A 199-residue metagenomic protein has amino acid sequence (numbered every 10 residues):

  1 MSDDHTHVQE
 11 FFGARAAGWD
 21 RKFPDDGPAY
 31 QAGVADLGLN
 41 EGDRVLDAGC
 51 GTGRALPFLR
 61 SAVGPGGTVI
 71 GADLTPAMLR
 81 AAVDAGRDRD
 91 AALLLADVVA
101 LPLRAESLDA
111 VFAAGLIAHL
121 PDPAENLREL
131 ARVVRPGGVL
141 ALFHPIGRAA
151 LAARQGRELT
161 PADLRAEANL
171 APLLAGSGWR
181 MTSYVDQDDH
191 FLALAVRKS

Functional and structural regions predicted by a protein language model:
M1-E41, R54-F58, M78-A81, R148-G156 (+2 more regions): Conserved class I S-adenosyl-L-methionine
L46-A48, T52-A100: Class I SAM-dependent methyltransferase SAM/SAH-binding core
P65-G66, V134-V139: Short glycine-dipeptide loop
V99-A110: A short acidic, Gly/Pro-enriched loop at the edge of an enzyme's catalytic core that lines a small-molecule cofactor
A110-D122: A short SAM/SAH-binding and catalytic strip from SAM-dependent methyltransferases
A124-P136: A short glycine-rich, Lys/Arg-flanked "PGG" loop and its adjoining helix->strand segment in the class I
V139-L164: Conserved class I S-adenosyl-L-methionine
V185-S199: Core SAM-dependent methyltransferase catalytic element
